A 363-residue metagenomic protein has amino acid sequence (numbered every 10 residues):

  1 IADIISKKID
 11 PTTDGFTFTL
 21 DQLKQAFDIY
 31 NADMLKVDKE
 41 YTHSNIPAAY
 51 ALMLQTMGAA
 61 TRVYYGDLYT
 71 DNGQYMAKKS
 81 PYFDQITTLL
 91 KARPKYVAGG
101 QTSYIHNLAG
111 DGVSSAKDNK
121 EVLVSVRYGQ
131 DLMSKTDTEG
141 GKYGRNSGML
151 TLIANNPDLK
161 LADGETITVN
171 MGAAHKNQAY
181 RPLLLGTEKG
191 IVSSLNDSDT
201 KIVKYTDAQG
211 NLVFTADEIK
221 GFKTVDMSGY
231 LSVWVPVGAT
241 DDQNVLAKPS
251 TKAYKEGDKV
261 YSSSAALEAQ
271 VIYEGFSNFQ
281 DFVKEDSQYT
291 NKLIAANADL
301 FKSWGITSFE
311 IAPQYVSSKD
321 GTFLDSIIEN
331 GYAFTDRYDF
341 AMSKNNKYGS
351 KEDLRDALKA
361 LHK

Functional and structural regions predicted by a protein language model:
I1-D3: Aromatic- and acid-rich polysaccharide-binding/catalytic face of secreted or lumenal carbohydrate-active enzymes
I5-E310, V316-S318, L361: Carbohydrate-interacting/catalytic domains
S44-A48, L293-A296, Y332-F340, E352 (+1 more regions): Short, well-structured alpha-helical interface segments that form or flank functional binding sites
K302-K351: Aromatic-lined carbohydrate-binding/catalytic grooves of carbohydrate-active enzymes
K347-K363: C-terminal EAL-domain catalytic cores of bacterial cyclic di-GMP phosphodiesterases
